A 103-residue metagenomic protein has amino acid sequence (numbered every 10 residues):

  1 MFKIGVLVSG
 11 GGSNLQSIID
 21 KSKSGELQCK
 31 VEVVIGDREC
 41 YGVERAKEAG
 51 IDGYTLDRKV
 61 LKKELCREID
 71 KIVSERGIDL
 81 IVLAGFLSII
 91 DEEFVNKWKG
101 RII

Functional and structural regions predicted by a protein language model:
M1-I103: One-carbon transfer enzymes
